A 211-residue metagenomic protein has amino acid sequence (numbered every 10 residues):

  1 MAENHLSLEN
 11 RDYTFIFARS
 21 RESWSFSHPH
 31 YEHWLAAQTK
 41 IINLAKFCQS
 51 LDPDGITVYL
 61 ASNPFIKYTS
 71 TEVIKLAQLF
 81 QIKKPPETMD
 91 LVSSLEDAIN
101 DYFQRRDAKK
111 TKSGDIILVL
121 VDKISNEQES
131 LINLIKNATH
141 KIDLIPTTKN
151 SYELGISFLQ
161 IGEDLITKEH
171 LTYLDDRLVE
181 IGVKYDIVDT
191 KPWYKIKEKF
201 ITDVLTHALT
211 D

Functional and structural regions predicted by a protein language model:
M1-D211: Acidic, low-complexity intrinsically disordered regions
